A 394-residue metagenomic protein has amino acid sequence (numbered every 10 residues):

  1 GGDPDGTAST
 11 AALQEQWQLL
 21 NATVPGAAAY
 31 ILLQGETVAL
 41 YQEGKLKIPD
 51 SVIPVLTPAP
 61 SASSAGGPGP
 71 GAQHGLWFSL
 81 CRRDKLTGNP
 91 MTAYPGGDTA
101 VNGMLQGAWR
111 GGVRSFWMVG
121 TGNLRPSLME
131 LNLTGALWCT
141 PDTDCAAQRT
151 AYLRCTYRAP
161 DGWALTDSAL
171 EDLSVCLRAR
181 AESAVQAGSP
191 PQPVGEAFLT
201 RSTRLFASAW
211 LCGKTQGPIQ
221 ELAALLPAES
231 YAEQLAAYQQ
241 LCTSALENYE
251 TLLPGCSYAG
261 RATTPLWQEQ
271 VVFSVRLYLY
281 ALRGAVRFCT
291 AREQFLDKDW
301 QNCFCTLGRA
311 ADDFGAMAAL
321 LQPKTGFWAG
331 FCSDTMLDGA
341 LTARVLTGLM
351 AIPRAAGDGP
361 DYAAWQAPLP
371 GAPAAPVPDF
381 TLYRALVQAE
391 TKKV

Functional and structural regions predicted by a protein language model:
G1-T10, Q14, Q18: N-terminal catalytic cores of secreted or lumenal carbohydrate-active enzymes
Q14-V394: Substrate-binding groove of N-acetylhexosamine-processing glycoside hydrolases
